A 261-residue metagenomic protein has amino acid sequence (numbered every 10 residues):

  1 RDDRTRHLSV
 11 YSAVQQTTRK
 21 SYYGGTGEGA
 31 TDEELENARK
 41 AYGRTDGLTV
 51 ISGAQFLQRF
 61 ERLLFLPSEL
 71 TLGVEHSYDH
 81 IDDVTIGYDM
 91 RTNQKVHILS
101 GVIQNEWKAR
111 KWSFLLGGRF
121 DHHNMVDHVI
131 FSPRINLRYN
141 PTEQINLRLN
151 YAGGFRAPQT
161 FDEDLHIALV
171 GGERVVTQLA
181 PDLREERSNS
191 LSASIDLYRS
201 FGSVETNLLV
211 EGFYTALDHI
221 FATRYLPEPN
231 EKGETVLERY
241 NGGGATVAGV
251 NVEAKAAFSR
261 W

Functional and structural regions predicted by a protein language model:
R1-D127, L209-G212, G249, A257: Face-selective signature of the C-terminal outer-membrane beta-barrel domain
D2-R4, P141-E143, R187, T246 (+1 more regions): Short loop/turn positions at the edges of beta-strands in beta-sheet-rich folds
H7-Y23, R148, D182-Y240, T246: Membrane-embedded beta-barrel scaffold of Gram-negative outer-membrane proteins
K20-G29, E33, D82-M90, V126-P133 (+4 more regions): Outer-membrane beta-barrel translocator domains and adjoining extracellular loop/strand segments of Gram-negative
R39, Q178-A180, L237: Short, solvent-exposed beta-strand edge segments and adjacent coil->beta transition regions
P67, M90-A216: Structural signature of Gram-negative outer-membrane beta-barrels, strongest in the C-terminal barrel of TonB-dependent
